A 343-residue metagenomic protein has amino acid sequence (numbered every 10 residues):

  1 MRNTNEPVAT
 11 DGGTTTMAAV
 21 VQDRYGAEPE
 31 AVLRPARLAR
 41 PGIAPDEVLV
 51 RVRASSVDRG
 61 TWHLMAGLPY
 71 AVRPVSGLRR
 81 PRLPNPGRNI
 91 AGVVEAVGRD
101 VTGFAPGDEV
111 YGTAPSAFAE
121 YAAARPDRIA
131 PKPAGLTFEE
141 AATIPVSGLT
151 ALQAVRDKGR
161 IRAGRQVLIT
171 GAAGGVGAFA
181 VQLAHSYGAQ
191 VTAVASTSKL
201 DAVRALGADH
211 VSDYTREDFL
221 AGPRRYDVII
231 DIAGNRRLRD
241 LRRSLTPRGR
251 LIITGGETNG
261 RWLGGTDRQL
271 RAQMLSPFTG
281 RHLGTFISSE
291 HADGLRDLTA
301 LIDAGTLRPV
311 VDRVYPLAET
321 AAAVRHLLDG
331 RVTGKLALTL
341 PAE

Functional and structural regions predicted by a protein language model:
R2-V8, G13, S289-E343: C-terminal hydrophobic helical "lid"/dimerization subdomain of Rossmann-like NAD(P)H-dependent oxidoreductases
A39-V57, Y70-S116, I232: Glycine-rich beta-strand-centered segment in the early N-terminal region that forms part of a ligand/cofactor-binding
H63, R79-A91, A96, E109-G171: NAD(P)H dinucleotide-binding glycine-rich loop of Rossmann-like/cofactor-binding domains, especially the beta1-alpha1
G98-D100, V191-A202, R216, N235-R239 (+1 more regions): Short glycine/proline-centered loop/turn elements that form peptide/ligand docking sites
A142-D213: Mid-domain Rossmann-like dinucleotide-binding core that forms the NAD(H)/NADP(H) cofactor-binding site
L220-V228: A short acidic, Gly/Pro-enriched loop at the edge of an enzyme's catalytic core that lines a small-molecule cofactor
I232, R236-T306, L340-E343: Glycine-rich phosphate-binding loop and adjacent beta-alpha segment of Rossmann(oid) nucleotide-cofactor-binding
